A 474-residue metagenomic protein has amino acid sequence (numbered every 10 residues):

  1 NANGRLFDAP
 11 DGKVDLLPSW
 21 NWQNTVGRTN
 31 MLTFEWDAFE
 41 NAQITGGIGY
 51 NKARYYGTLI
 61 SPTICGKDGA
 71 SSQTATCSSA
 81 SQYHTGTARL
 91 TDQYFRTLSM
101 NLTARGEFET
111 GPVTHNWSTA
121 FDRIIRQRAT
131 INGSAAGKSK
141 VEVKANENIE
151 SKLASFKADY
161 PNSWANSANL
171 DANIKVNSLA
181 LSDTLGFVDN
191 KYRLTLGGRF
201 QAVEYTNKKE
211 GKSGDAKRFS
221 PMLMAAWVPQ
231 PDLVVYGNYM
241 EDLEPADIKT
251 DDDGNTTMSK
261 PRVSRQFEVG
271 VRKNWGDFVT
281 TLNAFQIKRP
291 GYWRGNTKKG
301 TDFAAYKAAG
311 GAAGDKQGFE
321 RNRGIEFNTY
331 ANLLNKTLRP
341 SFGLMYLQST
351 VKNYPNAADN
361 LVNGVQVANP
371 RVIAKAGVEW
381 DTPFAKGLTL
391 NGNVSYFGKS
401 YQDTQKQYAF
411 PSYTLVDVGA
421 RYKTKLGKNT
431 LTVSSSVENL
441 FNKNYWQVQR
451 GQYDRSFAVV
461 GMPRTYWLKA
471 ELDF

Functional and structural regions predicted by a protein language model:
N1-D37, K52-F95, V141-S167, V176 (+2 more regions): Acidic/polar loop-and-plug regions of large Gram-negative outer-membrane beta-barrel proteins
G27-D37, N41-E107, I174-K208, R218-V228 (+2 more regions): Surface-exposed extracellular loop regions of Gram-negative outer-membrane beta-barrel proteins
R28, Y50-Y56, R96, G106-F108 (+12 more regions): Transmembrane beta-strands of outer-membrane beta-barrel pores
L32-W36, M100-G106, L179-L185, L223-W227 (+6 more regions): Residues on the lipid-exposed face of transmembrane beta-strands in outer-membrane beta-barrel proteins
T33-S61, V235-Y236, P261-L333, L338-P355: Membrane-embedded beta-barrel scaffold of Gram-negative outer-membrane proteins
Q93, N116-W117, G237, F267 (+1 more regions): Conserved C-terminal beta-signal and adjacent last beta-strands/turns of outer-membrane beta-barrel proteins
F95-T97, P112-R126, G133, A168-R289: Structural signature of Gram-negative outer-membrane beta-barrels, strongest in the C-terminal barrel of TonB-dependent
F187-K191, Q286-K288, A313-T404, E471: Gram-negative outer-membrane beta-barrel transporters
